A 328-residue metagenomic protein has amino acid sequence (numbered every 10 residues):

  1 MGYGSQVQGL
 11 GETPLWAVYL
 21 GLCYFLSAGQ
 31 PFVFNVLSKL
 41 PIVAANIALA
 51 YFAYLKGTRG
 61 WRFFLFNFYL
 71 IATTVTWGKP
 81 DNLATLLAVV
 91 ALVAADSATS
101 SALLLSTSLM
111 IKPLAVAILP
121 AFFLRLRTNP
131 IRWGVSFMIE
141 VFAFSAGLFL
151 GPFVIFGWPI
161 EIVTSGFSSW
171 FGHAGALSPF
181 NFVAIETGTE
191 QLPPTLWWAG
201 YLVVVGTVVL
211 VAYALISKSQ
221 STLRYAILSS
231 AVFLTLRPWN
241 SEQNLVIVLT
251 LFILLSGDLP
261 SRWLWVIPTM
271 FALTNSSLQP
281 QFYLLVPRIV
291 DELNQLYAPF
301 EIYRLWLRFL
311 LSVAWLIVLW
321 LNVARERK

Functional and structural regions predicted by a protein language model:
M1-G172, L196-K328: Multi-pass membrane glycosyltransferase architecture that uses lipid-linked
A17-V18, H173-E186: Extracytosolic (periplasmic/ER-lumenal) interhelical loops and adjacent juxtamembrane/interface segments of multi-pass
P193: Extracytoplasmic copper-binding redox domains, predominantly the cupredoxin/blue-copper superfamily
